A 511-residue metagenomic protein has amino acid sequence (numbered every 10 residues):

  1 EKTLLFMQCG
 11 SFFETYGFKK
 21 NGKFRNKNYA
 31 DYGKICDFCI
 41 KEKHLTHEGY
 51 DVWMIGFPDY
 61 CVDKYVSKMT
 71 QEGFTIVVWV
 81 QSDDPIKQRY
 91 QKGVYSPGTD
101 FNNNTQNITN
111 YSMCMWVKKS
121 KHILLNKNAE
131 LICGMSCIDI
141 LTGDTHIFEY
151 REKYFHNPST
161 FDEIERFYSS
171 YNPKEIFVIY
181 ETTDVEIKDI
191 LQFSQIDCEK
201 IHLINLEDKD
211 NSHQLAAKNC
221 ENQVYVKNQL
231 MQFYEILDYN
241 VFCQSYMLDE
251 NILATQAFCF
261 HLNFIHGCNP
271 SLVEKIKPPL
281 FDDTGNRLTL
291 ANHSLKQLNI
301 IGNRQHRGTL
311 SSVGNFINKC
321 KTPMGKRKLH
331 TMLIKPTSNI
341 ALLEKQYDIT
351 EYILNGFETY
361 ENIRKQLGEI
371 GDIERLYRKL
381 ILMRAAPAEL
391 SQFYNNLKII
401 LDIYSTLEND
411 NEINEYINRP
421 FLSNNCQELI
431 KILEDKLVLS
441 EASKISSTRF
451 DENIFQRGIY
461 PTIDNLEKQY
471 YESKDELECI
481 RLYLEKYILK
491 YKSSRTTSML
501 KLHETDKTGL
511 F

Functional and structural regions predicted by a protein language model:
E1-M332, A341-N355, K365, D372-R378 (+7 more regions): Basic, polar low-complexity surface loops/patches
T337-A341, E361-K365, A388-S391: Alpha-helix capping and helix-loop boundary segments enriched in small/acidic/polar residues
L367-F511: Charged, amphipathic alpha-helical segments characteristic of ABC-type P-loop ATPases involved in chromosome
